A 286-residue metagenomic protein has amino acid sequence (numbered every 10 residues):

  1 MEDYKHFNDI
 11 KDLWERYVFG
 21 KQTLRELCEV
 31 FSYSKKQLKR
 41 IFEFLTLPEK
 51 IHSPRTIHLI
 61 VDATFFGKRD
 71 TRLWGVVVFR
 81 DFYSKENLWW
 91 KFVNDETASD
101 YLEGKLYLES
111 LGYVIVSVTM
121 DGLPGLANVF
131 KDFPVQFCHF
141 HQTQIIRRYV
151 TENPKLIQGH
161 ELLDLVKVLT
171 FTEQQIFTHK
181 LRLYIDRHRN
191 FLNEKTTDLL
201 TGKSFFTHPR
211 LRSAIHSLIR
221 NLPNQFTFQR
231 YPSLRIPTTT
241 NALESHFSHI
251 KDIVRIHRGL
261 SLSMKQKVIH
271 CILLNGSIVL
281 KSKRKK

Functional and structural regions predicted by a protein language model:
M1-E2, F137: Cysteine-rich micro-motifs
Y4-Q22: Short, amphipathic alpha-helical "recognition" segments used to contact nucleic acids or chromatin
D9, W14, K91, Y113-L123 (+2 more regions): Acidic/histidine-rich catalytic cores and adjacent linkers of DNA breakage/strand-transfer/modification proteins
R16, E26-V30, Y107-L108: A generic secondary-structure signal
T23-R40: Short, basic interhelical loop/turn and adjoining N-cap of the next helix at nucleic-acid- or acidic-partner-contacting
L24, K105, F247: Generic structural marker for isolated residues within well-ordered, non-membrane alpha-helices of soluble domains
Y33, R40-S117, P124, N128 (+2 more regions): RNase H-like nuclease fold core
S117-V166: Conserved beta-strand -> loop -> alpha-helix junction used to position metal-binding or nucleic-acid-contacting
